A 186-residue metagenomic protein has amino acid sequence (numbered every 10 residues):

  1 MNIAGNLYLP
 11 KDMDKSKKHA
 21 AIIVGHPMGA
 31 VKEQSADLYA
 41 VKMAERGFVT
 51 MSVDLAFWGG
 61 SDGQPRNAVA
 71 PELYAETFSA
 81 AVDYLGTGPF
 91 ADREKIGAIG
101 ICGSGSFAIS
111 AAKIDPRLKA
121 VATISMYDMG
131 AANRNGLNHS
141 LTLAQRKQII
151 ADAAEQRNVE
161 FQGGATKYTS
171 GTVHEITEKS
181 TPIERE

Functional and structural regions predicted by a protein language model:
M1-A21, P71: N-terminal cap/lid segment of alpha/beta-hydrolase-fold proteins
H19, H26-V31, C102: Active-site glycine-rich loops that stabilize anionic/oxyanionic intermediates across multiple enzyme folds
V24-P27, S52: Structural cue for short, hydrophobic secondary-structure segments
G29-V41, L55: The serine-hydrolase catalytic nucleophile loop
S35, A68-P89: Alpha/beta-hydrolase active-site loop
K42-D62: Conserved alpha/beta-hydrolase
P89-C102: Alpha/beta-hydrolase fold nucleophile elbow
F107-E186: Alpha/beta-hydrolase-fold enzymes
